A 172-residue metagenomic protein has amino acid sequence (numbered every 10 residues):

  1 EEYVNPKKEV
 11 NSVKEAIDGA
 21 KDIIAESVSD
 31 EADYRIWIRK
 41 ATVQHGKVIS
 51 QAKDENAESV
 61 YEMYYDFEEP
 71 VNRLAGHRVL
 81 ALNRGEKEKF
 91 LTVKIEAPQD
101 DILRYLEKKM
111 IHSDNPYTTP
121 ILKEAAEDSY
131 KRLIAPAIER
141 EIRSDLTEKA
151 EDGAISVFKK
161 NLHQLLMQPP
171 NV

Functional and structural regions predicted by a protein language model:
E1-N171: Duplex nucleic acid-engaging cores and interfaces of nucleic-acid transaction enzymes
